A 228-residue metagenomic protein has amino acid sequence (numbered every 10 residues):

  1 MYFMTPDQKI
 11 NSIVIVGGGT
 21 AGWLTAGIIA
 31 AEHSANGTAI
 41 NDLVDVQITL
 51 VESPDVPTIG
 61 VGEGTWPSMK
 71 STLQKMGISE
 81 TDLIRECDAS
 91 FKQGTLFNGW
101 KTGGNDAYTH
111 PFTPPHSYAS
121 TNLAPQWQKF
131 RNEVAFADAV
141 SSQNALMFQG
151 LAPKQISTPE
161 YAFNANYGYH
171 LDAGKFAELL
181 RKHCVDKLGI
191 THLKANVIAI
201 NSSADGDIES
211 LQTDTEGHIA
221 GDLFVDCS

Functional and structural regions predicted by a protein language model:
Q8-T49: N-terminal Rossmann-like FAD-binding beta1-loop-alpha1 element of flavoenzymes
L50-D55: Conserved acidic E/D residue at the C-terminus of a beta-strand in Rossmann-like folds
P57-F148: Dinucleotide-binding Rossmann-like beta1-alpha1 core, especially the glycine-rich loop that anchors the ADP
V134-L171: Alpha-helix-centered segments that form part of catalytic cores
F163, Y167-I198, T215, G221: Helical element adjacent to the flavin cofactor pocket in flavoenzyme catalytic cores
L193-E209: A conserved short coil-to-beta-strand element within the FAD-binding core of flavoproteins
I219-S228: Short hydrophobic core segments
